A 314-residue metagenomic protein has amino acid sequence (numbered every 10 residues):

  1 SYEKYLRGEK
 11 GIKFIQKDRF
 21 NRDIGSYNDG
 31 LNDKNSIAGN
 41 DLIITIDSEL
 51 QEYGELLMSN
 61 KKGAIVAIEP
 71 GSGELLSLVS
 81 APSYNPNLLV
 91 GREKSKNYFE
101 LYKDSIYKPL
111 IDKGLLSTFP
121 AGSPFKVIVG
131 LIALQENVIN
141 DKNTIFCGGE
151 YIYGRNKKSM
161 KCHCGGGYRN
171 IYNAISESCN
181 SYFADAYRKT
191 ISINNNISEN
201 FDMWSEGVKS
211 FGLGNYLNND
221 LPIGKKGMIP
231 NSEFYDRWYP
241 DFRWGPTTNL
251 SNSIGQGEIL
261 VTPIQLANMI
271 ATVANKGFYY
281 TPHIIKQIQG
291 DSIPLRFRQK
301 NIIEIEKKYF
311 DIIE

Functional and structural regions predicted by a protein language model:
S1-G39: Small/polar-residue-rich segments within soluble enzyme cores
Y2, G54-E55, I270, E314: A generic alpha-helix structural signal
K13, G39-I43, S251, F310: A residue-level signal for beta-strand positions that form part of recognition/binding surfaces within mature
F14, G63-V66, L76, N143: Generic short beta-strand
D18-D23, Y27-D33, G71-P124, I128-E314: Beta-lactam-recognizing serine transpeptidase/beta-lactamase-like catalytic domain environment
D23-A64, G71, G207: Conserved, well-ordered alpha-helix/loop/beta-strand core segments that scaffold catalytic motifs
